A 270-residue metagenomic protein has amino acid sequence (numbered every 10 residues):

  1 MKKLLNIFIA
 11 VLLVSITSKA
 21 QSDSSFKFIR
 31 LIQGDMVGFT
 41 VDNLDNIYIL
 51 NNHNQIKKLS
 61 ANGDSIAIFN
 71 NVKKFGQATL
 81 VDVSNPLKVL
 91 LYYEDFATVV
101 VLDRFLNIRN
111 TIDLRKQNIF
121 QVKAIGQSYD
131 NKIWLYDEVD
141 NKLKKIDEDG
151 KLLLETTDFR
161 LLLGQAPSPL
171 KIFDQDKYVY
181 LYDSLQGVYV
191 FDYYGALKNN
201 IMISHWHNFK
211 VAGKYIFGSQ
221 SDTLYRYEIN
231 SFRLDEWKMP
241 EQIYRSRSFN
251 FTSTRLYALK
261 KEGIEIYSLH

Functional and structural regions predicted by a protein language model:
M1-K27, H270: Bacterial Sec-dependent N-terminal signal peptides
Q21-H270: Eukaryotic scaffold repeat domains enriched in small/polar residues
